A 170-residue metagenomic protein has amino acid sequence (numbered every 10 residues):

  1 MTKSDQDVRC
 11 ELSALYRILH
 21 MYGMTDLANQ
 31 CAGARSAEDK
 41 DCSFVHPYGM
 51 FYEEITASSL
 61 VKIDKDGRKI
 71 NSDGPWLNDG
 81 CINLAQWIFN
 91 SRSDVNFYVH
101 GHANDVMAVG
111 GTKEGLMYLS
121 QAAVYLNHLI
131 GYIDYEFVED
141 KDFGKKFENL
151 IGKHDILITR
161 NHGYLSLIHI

Functional and structural regions predicted by a protein language model:
M1-I168: Glycine-rich flexible loops
